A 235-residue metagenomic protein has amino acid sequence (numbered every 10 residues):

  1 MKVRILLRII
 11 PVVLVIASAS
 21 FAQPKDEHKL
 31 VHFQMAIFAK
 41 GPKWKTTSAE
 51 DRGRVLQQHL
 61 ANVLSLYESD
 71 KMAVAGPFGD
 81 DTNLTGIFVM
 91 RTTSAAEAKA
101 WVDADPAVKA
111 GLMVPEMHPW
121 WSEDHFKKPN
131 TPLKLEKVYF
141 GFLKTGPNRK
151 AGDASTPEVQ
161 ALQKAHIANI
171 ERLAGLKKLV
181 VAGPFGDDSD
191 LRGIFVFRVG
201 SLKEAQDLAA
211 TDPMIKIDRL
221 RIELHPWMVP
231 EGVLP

Functional and structural regions predicted by a protein language model:
M1-R8: Positively charged n-region of N-terminal signal peptides that target proteins for export
R8-S18: Bacterial N-terminal signal peptides
Q23-P235: Conserved, structured core segments of small domains
